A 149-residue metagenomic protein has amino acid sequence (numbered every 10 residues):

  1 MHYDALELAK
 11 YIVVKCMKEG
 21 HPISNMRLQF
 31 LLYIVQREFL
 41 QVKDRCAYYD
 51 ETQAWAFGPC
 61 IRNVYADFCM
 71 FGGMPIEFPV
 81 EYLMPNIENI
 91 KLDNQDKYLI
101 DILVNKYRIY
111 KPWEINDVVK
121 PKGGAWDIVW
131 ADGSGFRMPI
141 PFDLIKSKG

Functional and structural regions predicted by a protein language model:
M1-G149: Domain-edge interaction signal
